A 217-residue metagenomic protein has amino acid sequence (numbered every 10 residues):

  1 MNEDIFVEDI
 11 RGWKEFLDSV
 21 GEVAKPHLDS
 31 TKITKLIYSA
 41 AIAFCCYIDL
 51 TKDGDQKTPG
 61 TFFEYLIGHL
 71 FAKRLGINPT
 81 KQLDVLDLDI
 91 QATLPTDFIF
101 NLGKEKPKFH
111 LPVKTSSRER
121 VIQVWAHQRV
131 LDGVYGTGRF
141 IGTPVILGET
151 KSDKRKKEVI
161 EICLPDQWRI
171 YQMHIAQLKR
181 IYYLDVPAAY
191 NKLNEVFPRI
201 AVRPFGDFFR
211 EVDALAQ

Functional and structural regions predicted by a protein language model:
M1-L75: Interdomain/boundary linker segments immediately adjacent to catalytic/signaling cores
Q56-K57, D87-D89, H110-S117: Short, surface-exposed loop/turn motifs that are enriched in glycine and acidic residues and include a nearby proline
K57-T58, T80-L83, D132, R203-G206 (+1 more regions): Intrinsically disordered, low-complexity Ser/Thr/Pro/Gly-rich regulatory segments
T58, F62, L66, T93 (+1 more regions): Short, well-structured alpha-helical interface segments that form or flank functional binding sites
K73-A92, F98-N101: A short acidic/basic microdomain associated with nuclease active sites
I99-F109: Active-site beta-strand-loop-beta-strand hairpin of nuclease catalytic cores that positions key catalytic residues
P112-W168: Catalytic cores of nucleic-acid endonucleases
L147-Q217: Domain-level recognition of nuclease-like catalytic cores that cleave nucleotide substrates
